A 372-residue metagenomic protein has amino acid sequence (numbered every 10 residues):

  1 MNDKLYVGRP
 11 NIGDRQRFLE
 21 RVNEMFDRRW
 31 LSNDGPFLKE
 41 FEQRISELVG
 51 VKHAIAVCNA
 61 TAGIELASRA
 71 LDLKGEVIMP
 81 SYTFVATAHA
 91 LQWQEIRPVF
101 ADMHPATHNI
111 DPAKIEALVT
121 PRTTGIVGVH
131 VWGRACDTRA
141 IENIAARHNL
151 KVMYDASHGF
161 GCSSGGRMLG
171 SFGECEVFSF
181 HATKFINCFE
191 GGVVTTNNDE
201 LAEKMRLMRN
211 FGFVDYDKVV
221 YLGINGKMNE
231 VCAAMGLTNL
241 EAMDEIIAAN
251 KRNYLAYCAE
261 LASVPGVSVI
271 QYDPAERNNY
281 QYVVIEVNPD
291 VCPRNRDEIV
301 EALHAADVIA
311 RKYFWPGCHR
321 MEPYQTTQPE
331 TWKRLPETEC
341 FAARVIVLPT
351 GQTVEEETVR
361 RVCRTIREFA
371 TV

Functional and structural regions predicted by a protein language model:
M1-L31, L150, P349: N-terminal "arm"/small-domain region of PLP-dependent enzymes with the aminotransferase-like
W30-E76, Y82, A90-Q94, F100-D102 (+1 more regions): Phosphate-binding glycine-rich loop
F37-R44, L48-I55, A113, G125-V129 (+3 more regions): PLP-dependent aminotransferase class I/II
I55, I78-M79, V99, V152-M153 (+3 more regions): Structural detector of well-ordered beta-strand residues that form the stable sheet scaffold of enzyme domains
R69-A156, S163: PLP-dependent aminotransferase-like
T83, A106-T107, G133, K184 (+3 more regions): Glycine-/small-residue-rich active-site loops that bind phosphorylated ligands and cofactors
Y154-C188, D215-V220: Conserved active-site segment immediately N-terminal to the catalytic lysine that forms the internal aldimine
F178-S179, G192-N197, L237: Short beta-strand-to-turn element immediately C-terminal to the catalytic PLP-Schiff-base lysine in fold type I
